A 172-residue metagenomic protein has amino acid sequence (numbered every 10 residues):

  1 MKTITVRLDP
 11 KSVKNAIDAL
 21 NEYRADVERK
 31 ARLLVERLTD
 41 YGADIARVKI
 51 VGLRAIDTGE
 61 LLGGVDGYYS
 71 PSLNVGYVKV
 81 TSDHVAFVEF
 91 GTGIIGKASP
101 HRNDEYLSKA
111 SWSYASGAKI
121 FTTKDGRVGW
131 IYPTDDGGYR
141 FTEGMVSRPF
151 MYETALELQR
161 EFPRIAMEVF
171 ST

Functional and structural regions predicted by a protein language model:
M1-V85, T92-T172: Short, Lys/Arg-rich flexible segments
